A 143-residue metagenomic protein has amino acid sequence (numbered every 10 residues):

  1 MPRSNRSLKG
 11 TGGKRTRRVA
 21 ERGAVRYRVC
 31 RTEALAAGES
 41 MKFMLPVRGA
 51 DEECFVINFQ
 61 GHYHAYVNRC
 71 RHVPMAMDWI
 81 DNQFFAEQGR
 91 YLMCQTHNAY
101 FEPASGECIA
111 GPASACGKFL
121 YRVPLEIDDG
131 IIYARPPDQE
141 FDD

Functional and structural regions predicted by a protein language model:
M1-E87, E102-P103, F119-D143: N-terminal pre-ligand scaffold of iron-sulfur
C70, C94-H97: Short cysteine clusters
F84-M93, C108-G117: Short cysteine/histidine-rich metal-coordination sites, predominantly Zn2+-binding motifs
F101-E102, A110: Short beta-strand His + acidic residue motifs that chelate non-heme Fe in jelly-roll/DSBH and cupin folds
